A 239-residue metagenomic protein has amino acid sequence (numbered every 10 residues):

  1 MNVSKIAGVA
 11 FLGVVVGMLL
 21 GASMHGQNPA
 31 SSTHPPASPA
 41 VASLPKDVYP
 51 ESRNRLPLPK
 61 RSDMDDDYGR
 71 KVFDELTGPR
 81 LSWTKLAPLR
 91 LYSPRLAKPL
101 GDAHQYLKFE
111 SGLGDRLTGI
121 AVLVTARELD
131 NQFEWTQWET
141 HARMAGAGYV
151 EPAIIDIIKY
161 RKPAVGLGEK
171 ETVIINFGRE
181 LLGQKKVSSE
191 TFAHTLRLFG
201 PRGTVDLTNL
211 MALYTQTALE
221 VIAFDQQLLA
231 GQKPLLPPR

Functional and structural regions predicted by a protein language model:
M1-N2, P29: Compositionally biased, low-complexity segments enriched in small residues
N2-S23: Sec-dependent N-terminal signal peptides
L19, Q27-R239: Hydrophobic alpha-helical segments
